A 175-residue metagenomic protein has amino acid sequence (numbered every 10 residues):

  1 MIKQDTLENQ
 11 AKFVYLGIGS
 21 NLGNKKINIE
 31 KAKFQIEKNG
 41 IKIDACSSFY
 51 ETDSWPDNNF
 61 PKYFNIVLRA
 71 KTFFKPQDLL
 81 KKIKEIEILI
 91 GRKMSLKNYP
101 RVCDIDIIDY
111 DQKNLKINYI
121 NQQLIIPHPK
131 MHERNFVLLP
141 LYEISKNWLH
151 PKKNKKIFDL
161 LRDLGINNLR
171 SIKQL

Functional and structural regions predicted by a protein language model:
I2-Q4, E8-K33: Extended accessory regions or peripheral subdomains of proteins
Q4-Y15, S47-S54, P76-I83: Short N-terminal helix-initiation segments at or just after the protein's N-terminus
T6, Q10, N39-K42, L115-I120 (+1 more regions): Short, glycine- and charge-enriched coil/turn segments that flank and shape catalytic ligand pockets
F13, I43, N135: A residue-level signal for beta-strand positions that form part of recognition/binding surfaces within mature
I18, C46, I66-L68, I105-D109: A structural signal for short, well-ordered beta-strand segments
S20-G23, R69, E143: Short histidine/acidic/glycine/proline-rich micro-motifs that form metal- and phosphate-coordinating active-site loops
N28-P76: Short, surface-exposed acidic-centric catalytic microdomains
S54-Y63, T72-L80, E85-L175: Flexible, gly/pro- and Lys/Arg-enriched active-site loops
